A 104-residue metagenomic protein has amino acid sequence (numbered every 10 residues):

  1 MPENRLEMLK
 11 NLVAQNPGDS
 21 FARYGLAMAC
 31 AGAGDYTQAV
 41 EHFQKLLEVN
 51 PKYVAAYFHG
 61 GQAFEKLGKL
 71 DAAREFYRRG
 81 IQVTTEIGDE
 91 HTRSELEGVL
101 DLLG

Functional and structural regions predicted by a protein language model:
N11-L12, K45-L46, G80: Canonical positions in the second alpha-helix
Q15, E48-V49, V83, I87: Structural marker of alpha-solenoid helical repeat scaffolds
C30, F64, E97-L100, G104: Residue at a conserved register position within TPR or TPR-like alpha-solenoid repeats
